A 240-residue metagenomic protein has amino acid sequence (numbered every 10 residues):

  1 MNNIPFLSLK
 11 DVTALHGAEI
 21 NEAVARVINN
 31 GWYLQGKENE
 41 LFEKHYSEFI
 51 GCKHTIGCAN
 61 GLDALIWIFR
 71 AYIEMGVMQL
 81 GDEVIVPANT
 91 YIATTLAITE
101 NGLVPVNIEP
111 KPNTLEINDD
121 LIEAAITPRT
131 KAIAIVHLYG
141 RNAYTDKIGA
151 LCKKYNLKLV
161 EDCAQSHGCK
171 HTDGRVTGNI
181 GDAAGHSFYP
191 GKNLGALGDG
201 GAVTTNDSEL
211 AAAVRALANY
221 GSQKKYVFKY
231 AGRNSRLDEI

Functional and structural regions predicted by a protein language model:
M1-W32: N-terminal "arm"/small-domain region of PLP-dependent enzymes with the aminotransferase-like
S8, T99, V136, Y144 (+4 more regions): Structured catalytic cores of enzymes that bind and process phosphorylated ligands/cofactors
W32, G36-E83, A97-N101, N107-E109: Phosphate-binding glycine-rich loop
K44, D146-G149, G174-R175, D199: Active-site phosphate/pyrophosphate- and oxyanion-stabilizing loops and adjacent acidic/basic residues in soluble
I73-L138, N142-C163: PLP-dependent aminotransferase-like
E116-E123, G174-A184: A short alpha/beta connector and helix-capping loop motif
S166-D173, I180-I240: Active-site region of PLP-dependent enzymes
